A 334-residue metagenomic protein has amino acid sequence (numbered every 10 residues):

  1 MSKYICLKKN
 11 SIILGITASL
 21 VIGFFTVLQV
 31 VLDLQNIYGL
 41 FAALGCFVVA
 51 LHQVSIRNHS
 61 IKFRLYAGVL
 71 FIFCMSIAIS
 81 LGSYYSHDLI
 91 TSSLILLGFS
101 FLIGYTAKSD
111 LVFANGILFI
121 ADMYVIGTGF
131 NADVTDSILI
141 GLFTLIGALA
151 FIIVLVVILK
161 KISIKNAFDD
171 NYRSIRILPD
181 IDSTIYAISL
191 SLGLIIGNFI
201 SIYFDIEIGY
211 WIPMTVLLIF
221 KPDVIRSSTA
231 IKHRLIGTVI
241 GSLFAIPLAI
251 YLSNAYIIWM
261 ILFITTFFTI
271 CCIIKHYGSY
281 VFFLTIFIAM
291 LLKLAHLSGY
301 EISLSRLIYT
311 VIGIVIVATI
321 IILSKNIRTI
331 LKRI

Functional and structural regions predicted by a protein language model:
M1-F283, L291-I334: Alpha-helical transmembrane segments and their membrane-interface boundaries that form or gate the permeation pathway
